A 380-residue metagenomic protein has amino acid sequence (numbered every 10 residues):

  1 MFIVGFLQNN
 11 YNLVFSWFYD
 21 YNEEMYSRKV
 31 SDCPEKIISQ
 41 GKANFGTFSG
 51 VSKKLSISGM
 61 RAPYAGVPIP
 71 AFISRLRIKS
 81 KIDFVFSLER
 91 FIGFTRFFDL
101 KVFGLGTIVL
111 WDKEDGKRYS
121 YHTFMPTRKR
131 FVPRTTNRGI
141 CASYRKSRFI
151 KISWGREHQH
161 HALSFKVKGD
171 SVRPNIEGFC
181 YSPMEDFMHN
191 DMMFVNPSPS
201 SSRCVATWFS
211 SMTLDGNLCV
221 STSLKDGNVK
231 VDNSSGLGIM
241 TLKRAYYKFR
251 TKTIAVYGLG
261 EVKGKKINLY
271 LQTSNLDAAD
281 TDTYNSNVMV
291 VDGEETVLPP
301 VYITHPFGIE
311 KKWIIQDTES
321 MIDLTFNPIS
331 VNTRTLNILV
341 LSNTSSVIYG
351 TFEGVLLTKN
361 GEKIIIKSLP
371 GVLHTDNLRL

Functional and structural regions predicted by a protein language model:
E24-L380: Structured soluble/peripheral alpha/beta segments that form catalytic or ligand/cofactor-binding pockets
